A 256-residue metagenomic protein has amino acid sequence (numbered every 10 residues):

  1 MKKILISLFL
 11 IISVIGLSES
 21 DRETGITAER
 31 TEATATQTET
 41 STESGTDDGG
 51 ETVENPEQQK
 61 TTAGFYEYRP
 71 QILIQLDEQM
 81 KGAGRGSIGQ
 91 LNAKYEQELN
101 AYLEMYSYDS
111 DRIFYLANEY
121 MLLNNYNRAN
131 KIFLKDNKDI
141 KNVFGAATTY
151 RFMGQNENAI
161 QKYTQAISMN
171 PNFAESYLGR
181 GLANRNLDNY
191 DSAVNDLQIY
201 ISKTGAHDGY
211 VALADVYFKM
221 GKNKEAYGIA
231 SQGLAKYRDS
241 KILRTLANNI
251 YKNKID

Functional and structural regions predicted by a protein language model:
L17-D111: N-terminal leader/linker segments that initiate helical-solenoid repeat arrays
S107, N137, P171, T204-G205 (+1 more regions): Short coil turns that delineate tetratricopeptide repeat
D111, K141, G145, E175 (+2 more regions): Start-of-helix register in tetratricopeptide repeats
Y115, G145, G179-L182, A212 (+1 more regions): Canonical tetratricopeptide repeat
L122, F152-M153, N186-L187, K219-M220 (+1 more regions): Register position in tetratricopeptide repeats
